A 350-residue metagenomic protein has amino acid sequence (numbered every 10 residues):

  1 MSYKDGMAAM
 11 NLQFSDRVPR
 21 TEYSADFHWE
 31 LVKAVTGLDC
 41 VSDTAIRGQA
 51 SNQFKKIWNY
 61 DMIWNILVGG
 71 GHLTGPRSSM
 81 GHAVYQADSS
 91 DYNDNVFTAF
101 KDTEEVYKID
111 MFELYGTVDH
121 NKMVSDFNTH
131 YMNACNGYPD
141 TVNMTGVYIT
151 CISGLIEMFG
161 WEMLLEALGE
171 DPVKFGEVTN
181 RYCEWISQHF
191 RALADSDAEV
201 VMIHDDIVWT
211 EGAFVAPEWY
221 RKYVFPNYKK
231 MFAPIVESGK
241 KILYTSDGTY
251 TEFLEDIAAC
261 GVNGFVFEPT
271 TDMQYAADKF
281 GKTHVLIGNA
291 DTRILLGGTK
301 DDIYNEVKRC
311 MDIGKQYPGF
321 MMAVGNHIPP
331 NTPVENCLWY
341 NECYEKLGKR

Functional and structural regions predicted by a protein language model:
M1-R350: Catalytic cores of TIM-barrel enzymes
